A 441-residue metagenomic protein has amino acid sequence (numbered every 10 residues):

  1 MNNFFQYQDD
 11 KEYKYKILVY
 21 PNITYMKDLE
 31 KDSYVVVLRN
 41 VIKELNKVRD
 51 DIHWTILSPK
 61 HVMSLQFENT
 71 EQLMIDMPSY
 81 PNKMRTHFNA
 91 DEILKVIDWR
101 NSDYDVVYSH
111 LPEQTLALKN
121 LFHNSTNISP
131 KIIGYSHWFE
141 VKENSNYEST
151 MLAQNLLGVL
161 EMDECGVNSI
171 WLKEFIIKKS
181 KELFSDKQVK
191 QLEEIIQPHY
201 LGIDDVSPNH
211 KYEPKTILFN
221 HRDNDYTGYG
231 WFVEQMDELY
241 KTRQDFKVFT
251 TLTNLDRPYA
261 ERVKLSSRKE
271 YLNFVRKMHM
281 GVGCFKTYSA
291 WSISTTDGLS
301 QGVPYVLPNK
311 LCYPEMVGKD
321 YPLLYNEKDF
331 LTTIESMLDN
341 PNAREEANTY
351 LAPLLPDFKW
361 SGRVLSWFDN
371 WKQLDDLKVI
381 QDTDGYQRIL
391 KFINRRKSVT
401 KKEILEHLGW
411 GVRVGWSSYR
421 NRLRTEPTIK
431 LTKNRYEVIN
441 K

Functional and structural regions predicted by a protein language model:
M1-M63, D237-K241: N-terminal subdomain of nucleotide-sugar transferases
E30, V37, D204-V206, E213-R257: Conserved catalytic-core segment of nucleotide-activated headgroup transferases in glycan assembly
S33-V36, P341-Q381: A charged, aromatic-enriched C-terminal amphipathic alpha-helix characteristic of glycosyltransferases across folds
V106-Y108, L121-S145, V159, E164-G166: Active-site proximal beta-strand in glycosyltransferases
S109-T115: Short His-centered aromatic/hydrophobic patch
A153, G158-E193: A short, active-site helix/loop in glycosyltransferases that binds the activated sugar's phosphate group
G283-T295, N309, P314-E315: Nucleotide-sugar-dependent
P304-L307: Short hydrophobic beta-strand element within catalytic cores of glycosyltransferases and related nucleotide-activated
